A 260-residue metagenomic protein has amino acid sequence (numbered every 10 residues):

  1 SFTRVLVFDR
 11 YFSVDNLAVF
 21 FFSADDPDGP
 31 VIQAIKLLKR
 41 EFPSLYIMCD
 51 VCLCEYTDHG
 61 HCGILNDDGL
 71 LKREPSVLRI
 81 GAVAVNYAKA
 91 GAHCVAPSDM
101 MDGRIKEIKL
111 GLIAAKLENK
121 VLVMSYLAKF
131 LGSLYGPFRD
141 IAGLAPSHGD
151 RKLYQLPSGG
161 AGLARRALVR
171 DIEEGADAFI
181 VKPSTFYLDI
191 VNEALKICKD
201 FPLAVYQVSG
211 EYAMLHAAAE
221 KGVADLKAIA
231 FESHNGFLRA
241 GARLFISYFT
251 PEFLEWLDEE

Functional and structural regions predicted by a protein language model:
S1-E260: Alpha/beta enzyme core
